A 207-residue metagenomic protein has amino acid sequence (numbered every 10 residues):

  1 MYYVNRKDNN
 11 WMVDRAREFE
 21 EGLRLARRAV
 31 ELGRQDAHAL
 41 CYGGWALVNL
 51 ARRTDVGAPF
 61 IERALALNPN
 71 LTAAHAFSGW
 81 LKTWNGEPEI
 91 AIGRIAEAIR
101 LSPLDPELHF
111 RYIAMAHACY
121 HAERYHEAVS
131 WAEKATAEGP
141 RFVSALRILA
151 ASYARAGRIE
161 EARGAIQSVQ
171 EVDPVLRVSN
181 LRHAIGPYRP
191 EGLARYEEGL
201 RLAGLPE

Functional and structural regions predicted by a protein language model:
N5-N9, D14, C41, L47-V48 (+2 more regions): Alpha-helical protein-protein interaction modules
A16-F19: Replace "Gram-negative outer membrane beta-barrel proteins" with "bacterial and organellar outer membrane beta-barrel
